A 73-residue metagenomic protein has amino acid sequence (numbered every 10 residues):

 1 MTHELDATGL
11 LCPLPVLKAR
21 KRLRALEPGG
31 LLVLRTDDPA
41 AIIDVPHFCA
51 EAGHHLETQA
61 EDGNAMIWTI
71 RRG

Functional and structural regions predicted by a protein language model:
M1-D6: Right-handed parallel beta-helix/beta-solenoid
A7-T58: Amphipathic, hydrophobic secondary-structure cores in small proteins
G63-A65: Short acidic/glycine-enriched loop/turn segments that link adjacent beta-strands
I67-G73: Core SAM-dependent methyltransferase catalytic element
